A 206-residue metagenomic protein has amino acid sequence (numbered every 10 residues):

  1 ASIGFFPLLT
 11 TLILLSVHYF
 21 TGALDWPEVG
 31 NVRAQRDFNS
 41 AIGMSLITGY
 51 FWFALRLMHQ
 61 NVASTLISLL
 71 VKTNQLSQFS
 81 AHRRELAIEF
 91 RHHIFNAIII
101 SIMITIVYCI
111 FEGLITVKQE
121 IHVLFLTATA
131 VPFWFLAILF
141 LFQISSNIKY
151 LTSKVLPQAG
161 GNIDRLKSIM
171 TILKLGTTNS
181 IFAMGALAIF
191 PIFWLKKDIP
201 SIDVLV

Functional and structural regions predicted by a protein language model:
A1-M44, T48-G49: N-terminal signal-anchor module of multipass membrane proteins
A1-T10, F79-V107, G161-I189: Loop-to-transmembrane boundary segments
T10-F20, N96-E120, S180-D203: Alpha-helical transmembrane segments and their membrane-interface junctions in multi-pass membrane proteins
T11-L15, W52, R56, I104-Y108 (+1 more regions): Alpha-helical transmembrane segments
R33-L55, E120-L141, I202-V206: Alpha-helical transmembrane segments
F38-F90: Membrane helical hairpin/interfacial module
A54-V71, L136-V155: Membrane-water interface of transmembrane alpha-helices
Q143-V206: Extended, charged amphipathic alpha-helical segments
